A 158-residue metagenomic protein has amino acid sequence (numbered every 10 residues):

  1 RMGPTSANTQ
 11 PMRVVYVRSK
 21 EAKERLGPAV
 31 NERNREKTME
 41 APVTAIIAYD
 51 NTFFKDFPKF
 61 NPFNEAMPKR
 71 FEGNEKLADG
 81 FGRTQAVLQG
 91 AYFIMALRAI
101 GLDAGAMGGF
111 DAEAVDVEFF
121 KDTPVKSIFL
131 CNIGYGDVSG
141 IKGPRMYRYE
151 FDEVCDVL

Functional and structural regions predicted by a protein language model:
R1-F54, D156-L158: N-terminal amphipathic, basic helical "cap/leader" segment at the start of enzyme domains
R1-M2, A45, E65-E118: Small-aliphatic-rich amphipathic alpha-helix that forms the alpha element of a beta-alpha
T9-M12, L102, I128: Short secondary-structure junction motifs
S19, D116-V117, P124: Short Asp/Glu-rich motifs
P28-A29, F60, E118: Residue-level signal for well-ordered alpha-helical positions
R35-E40, T44-I47, K121-K142: A glycine-rich helix N-cap at a beta->alpha junction
F53, F63-N64, K126-L158: C-terminal helix-cap and adjacent tail motif
F57-M67: Short, flexible, mixed-charge acidic loops at enzyme active sites
